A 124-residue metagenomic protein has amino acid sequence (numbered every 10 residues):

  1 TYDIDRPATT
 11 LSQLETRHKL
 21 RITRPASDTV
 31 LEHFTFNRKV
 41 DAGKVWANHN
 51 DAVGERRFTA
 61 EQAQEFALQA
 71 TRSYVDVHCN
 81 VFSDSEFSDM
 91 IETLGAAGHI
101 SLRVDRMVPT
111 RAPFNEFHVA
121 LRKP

Functional and structural regions predicted by a protein language model:
T1-R122: S-adenosyl-L-methionine-dependent methyltransferase catalytic module, highlighting the catalytic core
